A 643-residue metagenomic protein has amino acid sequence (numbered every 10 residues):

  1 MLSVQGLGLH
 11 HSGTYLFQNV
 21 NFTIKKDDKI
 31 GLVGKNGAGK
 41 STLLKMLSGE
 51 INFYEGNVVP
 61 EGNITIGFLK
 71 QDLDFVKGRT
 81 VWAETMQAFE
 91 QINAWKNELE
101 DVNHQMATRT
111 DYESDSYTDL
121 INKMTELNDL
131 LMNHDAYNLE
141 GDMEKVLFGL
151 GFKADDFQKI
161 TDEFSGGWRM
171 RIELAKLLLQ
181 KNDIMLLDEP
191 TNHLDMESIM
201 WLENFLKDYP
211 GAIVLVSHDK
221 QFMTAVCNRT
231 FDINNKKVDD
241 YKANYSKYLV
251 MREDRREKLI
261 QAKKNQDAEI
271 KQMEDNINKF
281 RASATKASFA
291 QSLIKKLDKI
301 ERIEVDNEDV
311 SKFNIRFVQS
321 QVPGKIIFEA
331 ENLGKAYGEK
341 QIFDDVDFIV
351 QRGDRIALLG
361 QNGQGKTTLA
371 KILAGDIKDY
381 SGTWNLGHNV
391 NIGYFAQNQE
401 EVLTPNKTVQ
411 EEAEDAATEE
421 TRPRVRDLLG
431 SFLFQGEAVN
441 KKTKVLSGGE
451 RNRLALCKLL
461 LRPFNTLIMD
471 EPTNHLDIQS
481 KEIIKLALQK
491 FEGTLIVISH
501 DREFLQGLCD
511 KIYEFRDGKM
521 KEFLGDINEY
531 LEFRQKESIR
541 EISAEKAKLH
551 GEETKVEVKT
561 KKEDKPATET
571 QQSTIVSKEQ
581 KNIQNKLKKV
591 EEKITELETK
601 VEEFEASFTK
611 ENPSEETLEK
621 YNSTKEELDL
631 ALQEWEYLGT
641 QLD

Functional and structural regions predicted by a protein language model:
M1-K264, K312, F317-Q572, V576-D643: ABC ATP-binding cassette signature C-motif
D155, D306-N307: Short secondary-structure junctions
M251-I300, E304-D306: Intracellular alpha-helical coupling/juxtamembrane segments of multi-pass membrane proteins
